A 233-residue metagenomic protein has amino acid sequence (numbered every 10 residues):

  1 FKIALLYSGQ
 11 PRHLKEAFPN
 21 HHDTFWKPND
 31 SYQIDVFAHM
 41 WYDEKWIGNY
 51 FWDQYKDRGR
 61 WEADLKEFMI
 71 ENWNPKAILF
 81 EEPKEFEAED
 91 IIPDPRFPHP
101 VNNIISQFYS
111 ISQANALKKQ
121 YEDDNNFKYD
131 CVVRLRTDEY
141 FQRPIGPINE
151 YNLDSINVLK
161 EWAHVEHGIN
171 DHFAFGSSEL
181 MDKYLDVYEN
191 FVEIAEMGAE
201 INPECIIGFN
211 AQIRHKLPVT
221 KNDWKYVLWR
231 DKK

Functional and structural regions predicted by a protein language model:
F1-I3, Q33-I34, K128-Y129: Local beta-strand N-terminus motif with an aromatic residue
F1-P19: N-proximal low-complexity "stem/linker" segments adjacent to membrane-targeting elements
P11-K15, K45, Y140-Q142: Short acidic, S/G/P-rich loop/turn micro-motifs used as interaction or catalytic elements
F18-H22, K119, Q142-L153: Short alpha-helix within the catalytic core of nucleotide-sugar-dependent glycosyltransferases
N20-Q33: Short, acidic, metal-binding catalytic loop of nucleotide-sugar glycosyltransferases
H39-K128: Active-site-proximal specificity loops/subdomain of glycosyltransferases
P100-F127, Y140-P144, W162-K233: Catalytic core and acceptor-binding pocket of nucleotide-sugar-dependent glycosyltransferases
V132, D138: Short aromatic/hydrophobic "clamp" motif used to bind/position activated sugar donors
